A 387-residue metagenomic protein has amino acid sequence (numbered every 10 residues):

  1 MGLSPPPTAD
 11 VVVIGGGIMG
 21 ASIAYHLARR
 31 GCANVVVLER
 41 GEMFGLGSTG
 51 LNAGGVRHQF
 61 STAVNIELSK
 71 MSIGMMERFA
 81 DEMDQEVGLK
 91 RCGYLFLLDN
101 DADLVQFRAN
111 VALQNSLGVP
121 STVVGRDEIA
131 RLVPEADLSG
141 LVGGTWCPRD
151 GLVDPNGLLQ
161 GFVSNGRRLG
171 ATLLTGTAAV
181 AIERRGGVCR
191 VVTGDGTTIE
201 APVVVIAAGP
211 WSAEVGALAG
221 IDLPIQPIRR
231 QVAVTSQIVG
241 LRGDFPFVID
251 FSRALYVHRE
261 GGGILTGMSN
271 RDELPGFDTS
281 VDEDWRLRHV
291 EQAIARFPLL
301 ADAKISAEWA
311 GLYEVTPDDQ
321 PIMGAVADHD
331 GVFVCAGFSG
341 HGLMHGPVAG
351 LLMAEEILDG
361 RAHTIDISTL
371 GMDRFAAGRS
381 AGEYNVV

Functional and structural regions predicted by a protein language model:
P5-M19, V36: Beta1/beta-strand and adjacent pyrophosphate-binding region of the FAD-binding site in flavoprotein oxidoreductases
A28-T49: Glycine-rich FAD pyrophosphate-binding loop
A53-L132, A254-Y256, L274, A293-I294: Dinucleotide-binding Rossmann-like beta1-alpha1 core, especially the glycine-rich loop that anchors the ADP
E67-K70, L97-Q106, W146-S164, S280-W285: Short beta-strand to alpha-helix junction loop
T145-P202: Helical element adjacent to the flavin cofactor pocket in flavoenzyme catalytic cores
T197-D244: Central helical "cap/lid" subdomain
D222, Q237-G331: Active-site lid/adjacent beta-loop-alpha segment flanking the redox-cofactor pocket in flavoenzymes
I294-V387: C-terminal catalytic lobe of FAD-dependent flavoproteins
